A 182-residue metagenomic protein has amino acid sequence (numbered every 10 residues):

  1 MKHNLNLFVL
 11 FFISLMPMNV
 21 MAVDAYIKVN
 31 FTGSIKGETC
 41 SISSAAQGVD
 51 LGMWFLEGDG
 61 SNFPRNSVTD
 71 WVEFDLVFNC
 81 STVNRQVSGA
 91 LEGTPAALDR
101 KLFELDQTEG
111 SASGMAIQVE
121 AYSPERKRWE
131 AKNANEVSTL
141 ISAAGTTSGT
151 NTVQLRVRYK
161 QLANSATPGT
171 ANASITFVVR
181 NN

Functional and structural regions predicted by a protein language model:
K2, M21-N182: Mature extracellular/passenger domains of Gram-negative fimbrial/pilin and adhesin proteins
K2-L10: Sec-dependent signal peptide recognition, specifically the positively charged N-region followed immediately by
P17-N19: N-terminal signal peptide c-region/cleavage motif recognized by signal peptidases
